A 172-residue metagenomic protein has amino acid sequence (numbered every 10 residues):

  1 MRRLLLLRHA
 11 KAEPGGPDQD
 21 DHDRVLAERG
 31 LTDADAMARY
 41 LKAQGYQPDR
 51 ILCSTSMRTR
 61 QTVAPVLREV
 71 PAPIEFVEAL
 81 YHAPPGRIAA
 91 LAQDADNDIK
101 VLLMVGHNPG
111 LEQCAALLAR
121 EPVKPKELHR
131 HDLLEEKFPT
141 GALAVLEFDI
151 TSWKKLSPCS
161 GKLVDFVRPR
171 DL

Functional and structural regions predicted by a protein language model:
M1-R2, I99, T140, S160: A structure-centric signal for secondary-structure junctions around beta-strands
R2-R87, L111, L117-P125, F138: Active-site-proximal alpha-helix that buttresses catalytic centers in soluble enzyme cores
R3-L7, K100-G106: Beta-strand elements within well-structured catalytic alpha/beta cores of enzymes that handle phosphate/sulfate esters
Q44-Y46, D94-K100: Glycine-rich phosphate-binding loop signature in dinucleotide/nucleotide-binding domains
D49-L67, I74, E147-L172: Conserved histidine-centered catalytic loops in small-molecule metabolism enzymes
V105-G110, C114, L146: A short beta-strand-loop-alpha-helix capping motif that often carries His-Thr
A119-V164, P169: Domain-level recognition of soluble alpha/beta enzyme cores, biased toward histidine phosphatases/phosphomutases
